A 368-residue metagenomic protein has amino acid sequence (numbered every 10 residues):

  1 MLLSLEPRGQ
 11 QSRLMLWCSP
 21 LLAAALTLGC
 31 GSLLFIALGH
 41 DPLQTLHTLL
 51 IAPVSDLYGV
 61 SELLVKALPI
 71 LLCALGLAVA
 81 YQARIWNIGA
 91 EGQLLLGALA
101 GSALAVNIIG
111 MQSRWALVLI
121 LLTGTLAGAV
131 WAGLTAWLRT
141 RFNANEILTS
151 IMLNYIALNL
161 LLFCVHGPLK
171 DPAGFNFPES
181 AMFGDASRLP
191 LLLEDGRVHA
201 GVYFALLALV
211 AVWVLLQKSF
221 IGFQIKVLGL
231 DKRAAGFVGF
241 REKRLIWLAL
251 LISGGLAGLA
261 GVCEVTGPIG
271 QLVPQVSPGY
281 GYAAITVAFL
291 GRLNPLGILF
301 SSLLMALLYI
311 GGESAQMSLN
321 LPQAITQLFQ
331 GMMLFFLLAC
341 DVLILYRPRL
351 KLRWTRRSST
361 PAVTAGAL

Functional and structural regions predicted by a protein language model:
M1-A24, S32-I36, L230, F237-R244 (+1 more regions): Cytosolic-side transmembrane-helix boundaries in multi-pass membrane proteins
L2-L72, R114, L119: Membrane-interfacial amphipathic/re-entrant helices at transmembrane-helix boundaries
P20-I36, L72-L77, A98-L104, T125-V130 (+6 more regions): Hydrophobic core segments of alpha-helical transmembrane domains in multi-pass membrane transport and ion-translocation
L33-L38, T48-I108, L121, T125-I147 (+3 more regions): Single transmembrane alpha-helix segments in multi-pass membrane proteins
H40-Q44, Y81-G97, T140-T149, Q224 (+4 more regions): Short, non-helical or kinked segments that cap or interrupt transmembrane helices
E146-K218, R356-A365: Transmembrane helix-bundle core of multi-pass membrane transporters and related energy-transducing complexes
E194-Q271, P295-L296, F300, L368: Helix-loop-helix "hairpin" substructures at the membrane interface of multi-pass membrane proteins
L251-G331: Transmembrane alpha-helical segments in multi-pass inner-membrane proteins
